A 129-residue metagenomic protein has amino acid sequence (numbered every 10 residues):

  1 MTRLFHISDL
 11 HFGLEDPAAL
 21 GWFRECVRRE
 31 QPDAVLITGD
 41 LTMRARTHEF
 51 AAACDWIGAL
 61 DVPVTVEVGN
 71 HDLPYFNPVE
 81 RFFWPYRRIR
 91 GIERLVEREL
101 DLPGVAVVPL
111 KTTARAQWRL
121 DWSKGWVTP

Functional and structural regions predicted by a protein language model:
M1-G58: N-terminal active-site segment of His-dependent metallophosphoesterases
A52-P129: Extended active-site neighborhood of metal-dependent phosphoesterases/phosphodiesterases
